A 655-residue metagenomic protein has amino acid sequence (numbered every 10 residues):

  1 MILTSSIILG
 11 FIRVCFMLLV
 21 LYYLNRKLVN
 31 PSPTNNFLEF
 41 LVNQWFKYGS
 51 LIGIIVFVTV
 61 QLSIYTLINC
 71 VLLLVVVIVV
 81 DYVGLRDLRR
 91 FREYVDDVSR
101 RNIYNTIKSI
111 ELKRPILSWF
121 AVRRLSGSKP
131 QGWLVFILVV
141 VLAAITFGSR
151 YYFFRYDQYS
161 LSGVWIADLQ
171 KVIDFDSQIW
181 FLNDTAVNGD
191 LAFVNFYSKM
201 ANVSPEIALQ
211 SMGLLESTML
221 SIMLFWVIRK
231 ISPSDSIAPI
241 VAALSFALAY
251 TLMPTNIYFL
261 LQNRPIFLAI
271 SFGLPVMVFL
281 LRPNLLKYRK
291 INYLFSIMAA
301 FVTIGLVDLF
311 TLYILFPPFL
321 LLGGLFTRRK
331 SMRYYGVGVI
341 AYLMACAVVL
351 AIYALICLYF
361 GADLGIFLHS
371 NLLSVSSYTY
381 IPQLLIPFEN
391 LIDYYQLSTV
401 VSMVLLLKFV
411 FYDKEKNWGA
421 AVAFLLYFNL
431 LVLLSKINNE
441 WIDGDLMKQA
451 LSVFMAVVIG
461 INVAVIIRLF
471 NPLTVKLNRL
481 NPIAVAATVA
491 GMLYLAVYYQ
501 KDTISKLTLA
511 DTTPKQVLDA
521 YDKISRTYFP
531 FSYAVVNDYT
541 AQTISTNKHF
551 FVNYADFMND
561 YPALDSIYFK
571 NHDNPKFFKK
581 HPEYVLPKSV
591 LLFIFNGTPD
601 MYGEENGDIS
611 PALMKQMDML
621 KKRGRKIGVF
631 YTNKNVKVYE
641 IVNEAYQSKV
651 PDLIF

Functional and structural regions predicted by a protein language model:
M1-K129: Membrane-embedded, hydrophobic transmembrane alpha-helices
S5-I12, R150-F153, D157-I166, T185-G189 (+3 more regions): Transmembrane catalytic cores of multi-pass membrane glycosyltransferases and polysaccharide-assembly enzymes
K27-L38, R86-R92, F279-F295, G324-V337 (+2 more regions): Membrane-interface junctions at the ends of membrane-embedded or membrane-associated helices
F57-V60, I291-L312: Membrane-interface alpha helices of multi-pass inner-membrane proteins
F120-S271, L509-A510: Active-site lumenal/periplasmic loops and adjacent helix-entry segments of GT-C-fold, multi-pass membrane
S236, M332-V337, V404-Y427: Membrane-interface helix-loop-helix junctions at transmembrane boundaries of multi-pass membrane enzymes, predominantly
I266, I314, N439-V475: Hydrophobic/aromatic-rich transmembrane helices and adjacent perimembrane loops
K476-L480, T488-F655: Extracytoplasmic
